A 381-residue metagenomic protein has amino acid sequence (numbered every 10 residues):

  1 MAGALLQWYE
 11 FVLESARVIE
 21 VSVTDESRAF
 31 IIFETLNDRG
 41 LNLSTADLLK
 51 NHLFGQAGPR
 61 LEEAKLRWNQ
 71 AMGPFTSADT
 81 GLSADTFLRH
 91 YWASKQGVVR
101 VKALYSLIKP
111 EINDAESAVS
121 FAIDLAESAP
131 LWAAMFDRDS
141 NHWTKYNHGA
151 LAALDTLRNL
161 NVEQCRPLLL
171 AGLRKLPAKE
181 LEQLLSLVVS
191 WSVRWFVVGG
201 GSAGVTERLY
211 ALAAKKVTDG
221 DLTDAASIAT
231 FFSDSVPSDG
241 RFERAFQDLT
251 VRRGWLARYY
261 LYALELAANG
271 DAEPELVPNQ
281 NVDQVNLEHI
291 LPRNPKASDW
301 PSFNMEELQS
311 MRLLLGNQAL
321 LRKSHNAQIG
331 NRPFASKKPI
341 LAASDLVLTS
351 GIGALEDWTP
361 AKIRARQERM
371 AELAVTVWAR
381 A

Functional and structural regions predicted by a protein language model:
M1-D85, S186, V193, L308-Q309 (+1 more regions): Basic- and aromatic-enriched surface patches that contact anionic nucleotides/nucleic acids
A2-G3, K175-K179, P301-M305: Short, glycine- and charge-enriched coil/turn segments that flank and shape catalytic ligand pockets
L5-W8, V18-E20, A153-N159, A272-V277 (+2 more regions): Generic recognition of flexible, low-complexity loop/linker segments
L13, R17-V18, S22, D38 (+1 more regions): A cross-family structural signal marking well-folded subdomains
E14-I19, R28, C165-P167, D283 (+2 more regions): Structural beta-strand/beta-sheet cores of well-ordered domains, especially the beta-sheet scaffolds that support
F33, L170-L173, L185, V189 (+5 more regions): Generic hydrophobic alpha-helical scaffold/packing signal
R39-L43, K175-E180, V198, P274-Q280 (+2 more regions): Secondary-structure transition/capping motifs at alpha-helix termini and the adjoining loop/turn into the next element
V217-D357, I363: Betabetaalpha-Me/HNH-type nuclease active-site subdomain
